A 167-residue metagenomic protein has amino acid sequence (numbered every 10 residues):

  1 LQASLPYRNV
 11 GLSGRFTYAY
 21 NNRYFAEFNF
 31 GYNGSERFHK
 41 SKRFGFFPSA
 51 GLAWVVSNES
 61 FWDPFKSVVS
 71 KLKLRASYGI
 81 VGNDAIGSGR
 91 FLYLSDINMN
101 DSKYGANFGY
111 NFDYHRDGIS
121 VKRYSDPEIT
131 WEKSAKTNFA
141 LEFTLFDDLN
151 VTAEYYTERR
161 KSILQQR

Functional and structural regions predicted by a protein language model:
L1-R167: Extracellular/periplasmic, surface-exposed regions of secreted and cell-surface proteins
